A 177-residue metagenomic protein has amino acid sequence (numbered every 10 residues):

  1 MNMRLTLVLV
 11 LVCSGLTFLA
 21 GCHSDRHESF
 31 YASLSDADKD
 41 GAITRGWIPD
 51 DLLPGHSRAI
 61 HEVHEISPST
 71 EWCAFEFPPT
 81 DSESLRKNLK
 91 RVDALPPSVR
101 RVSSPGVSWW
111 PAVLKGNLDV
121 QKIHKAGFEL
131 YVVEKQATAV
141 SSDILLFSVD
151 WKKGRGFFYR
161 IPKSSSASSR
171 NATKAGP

Functional and structural regions predicted by a protein language model:
M1-A20: Sec-dependent bacterial lipoprotein signal peptides
S14-T17, L52, S148: Structural motif
C22-D81: N-terminal export/targeting and maturation segments
S24-A37, N88, R101-P111, N117: Terminus-proximal functional modules
I60-V63, N88-L95: Structured segments of extracytoplasmic/periplasmic soluble domains in secreted or envelope-associated proteins
T80-L89: Short, conserved charged micro-motifs
V92-T173: Functional cores of ribonucleases/endoribonucleases
A175-P177: Short, solvent-exposed mixed-charge patches
